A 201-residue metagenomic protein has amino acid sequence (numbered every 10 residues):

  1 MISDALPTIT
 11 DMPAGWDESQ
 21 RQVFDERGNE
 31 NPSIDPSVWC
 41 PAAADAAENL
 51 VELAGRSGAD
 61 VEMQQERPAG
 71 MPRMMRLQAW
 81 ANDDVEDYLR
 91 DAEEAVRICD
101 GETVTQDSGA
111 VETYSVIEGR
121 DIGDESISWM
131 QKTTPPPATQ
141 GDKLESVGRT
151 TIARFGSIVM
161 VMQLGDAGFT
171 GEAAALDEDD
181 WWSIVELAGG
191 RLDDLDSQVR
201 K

Functional and structural regions predicted by a protein language model:
M1-P7: N-terminal low-complexity, Pro/Thr/Ser-rich intrinsically disordered segments that act as propeptides or flexible
D4, W16-G148, L192, K201: A small/polar (G/S/T-enriched), proline-flanked helix-loop surface module common in exported/cell-envelope proteins
P7, D87, D91, D180-S183 (+1 more regions): Extracytoplasmic/secreted proteins, especially bacterial periplasmic and envelope-associated proteins
M75-L77, S157-D166: Short, well-ordered beta-strand elements
D121-E125, A153-V159: Short, solvent-exposed coil/turn segments at beta-strand boundaries
W129, T150-I152, M160-M162, I184 (+2 more regions): Hydrophobic beta-strand residues in large extracellular and virion-surface proteins
A167-K201: Surface-exposed amphipathic alpha-helical segments
